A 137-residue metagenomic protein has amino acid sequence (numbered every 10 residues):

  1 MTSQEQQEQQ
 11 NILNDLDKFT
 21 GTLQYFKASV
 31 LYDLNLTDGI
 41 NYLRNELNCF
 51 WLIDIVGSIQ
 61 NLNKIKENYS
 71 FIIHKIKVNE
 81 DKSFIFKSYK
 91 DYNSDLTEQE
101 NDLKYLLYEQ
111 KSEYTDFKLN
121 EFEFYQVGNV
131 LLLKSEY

Functional and structural regions predicted by a protein language model:
M1-N101: N-terminal "domain-start" segment
Y92-Y137: Short, compact, well-ordered microdomains
